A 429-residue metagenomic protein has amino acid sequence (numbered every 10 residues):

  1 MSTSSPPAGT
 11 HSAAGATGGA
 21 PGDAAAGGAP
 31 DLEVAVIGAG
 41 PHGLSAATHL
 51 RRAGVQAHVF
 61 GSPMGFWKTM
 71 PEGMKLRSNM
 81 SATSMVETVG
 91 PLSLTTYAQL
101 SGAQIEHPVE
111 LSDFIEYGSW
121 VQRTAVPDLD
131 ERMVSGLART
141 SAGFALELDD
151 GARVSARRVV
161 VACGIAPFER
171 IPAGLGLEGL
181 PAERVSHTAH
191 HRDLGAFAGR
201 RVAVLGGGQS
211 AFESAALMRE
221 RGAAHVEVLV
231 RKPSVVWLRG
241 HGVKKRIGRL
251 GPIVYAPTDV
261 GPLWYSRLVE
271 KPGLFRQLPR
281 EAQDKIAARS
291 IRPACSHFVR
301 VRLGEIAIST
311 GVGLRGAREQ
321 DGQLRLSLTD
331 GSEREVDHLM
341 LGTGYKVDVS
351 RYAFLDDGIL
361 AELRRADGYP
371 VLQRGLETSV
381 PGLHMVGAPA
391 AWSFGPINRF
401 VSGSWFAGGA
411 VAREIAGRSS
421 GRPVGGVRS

Functional and structural regions predicted by a protein language model:
S2-H11, G15-M64, H107-Q209, E213-R221 (+1 more regions): Flavin (primarily FAD) cofactor-binding/catalytic cores of flavoenzymes
K68-S101, Y255-R276: Flavin (FAD/FMN) cofactor-binding and adjacent substrate-gating region of FAD-dependent oxidoreductase domains
